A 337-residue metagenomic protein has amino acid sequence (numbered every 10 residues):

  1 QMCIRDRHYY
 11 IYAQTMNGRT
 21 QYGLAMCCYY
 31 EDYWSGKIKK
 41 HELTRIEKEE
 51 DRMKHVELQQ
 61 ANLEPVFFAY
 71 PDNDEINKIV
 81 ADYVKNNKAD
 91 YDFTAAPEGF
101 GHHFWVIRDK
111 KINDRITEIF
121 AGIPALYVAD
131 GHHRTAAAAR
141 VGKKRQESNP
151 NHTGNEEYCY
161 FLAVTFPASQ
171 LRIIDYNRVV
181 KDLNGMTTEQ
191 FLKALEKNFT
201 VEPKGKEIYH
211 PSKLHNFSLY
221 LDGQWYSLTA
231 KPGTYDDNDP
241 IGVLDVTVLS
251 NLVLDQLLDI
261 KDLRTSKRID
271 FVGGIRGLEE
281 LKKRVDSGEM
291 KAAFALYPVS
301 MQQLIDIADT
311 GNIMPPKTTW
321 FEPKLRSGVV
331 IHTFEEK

Functional and structural regions predicted by a protein language model:
Q1, R5-K337: Surface-exposed, charge/polar-rich loops and edge strands
